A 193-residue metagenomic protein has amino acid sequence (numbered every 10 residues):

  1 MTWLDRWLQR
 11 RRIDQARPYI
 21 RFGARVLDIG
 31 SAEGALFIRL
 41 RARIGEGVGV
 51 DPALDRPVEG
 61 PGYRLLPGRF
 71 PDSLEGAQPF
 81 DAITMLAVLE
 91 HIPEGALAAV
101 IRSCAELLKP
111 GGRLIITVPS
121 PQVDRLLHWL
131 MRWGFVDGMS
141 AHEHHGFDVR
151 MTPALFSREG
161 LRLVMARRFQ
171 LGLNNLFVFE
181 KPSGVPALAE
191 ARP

Functional and structural regions predicted by a protein language model:
M1-Q78, A82-T84, A98-I101, H142-G146 (+3 more regions): Conserved N-terminal segment of class I S-adenosyl-L-methionine
A87-H91: Short catalytic micro-motifs in class I SAM-dependent methyltransferases
E94: Short, conserved catalytic or interaction motifs in soluble domains
A98-P110: A short glycine-rich, Lys/Arg-flanked "PGG" loop and its adjoining helix->strand segment in the class I
G111-V118: Conserved beta-strand signature within the Rossmann-like core of class I S-adenosyl-L-methionine
P121-H142: Short, glycine-/aromatic-enriched active-site segment of Class I SAM-dependent methyltransferases
L155-L161: A structural motif corresponding to the C-terminal end of an alpha-helix and its immediate exit/capping segment
R162-A166: A short linear hydrophobic-aromatic micro-motif
